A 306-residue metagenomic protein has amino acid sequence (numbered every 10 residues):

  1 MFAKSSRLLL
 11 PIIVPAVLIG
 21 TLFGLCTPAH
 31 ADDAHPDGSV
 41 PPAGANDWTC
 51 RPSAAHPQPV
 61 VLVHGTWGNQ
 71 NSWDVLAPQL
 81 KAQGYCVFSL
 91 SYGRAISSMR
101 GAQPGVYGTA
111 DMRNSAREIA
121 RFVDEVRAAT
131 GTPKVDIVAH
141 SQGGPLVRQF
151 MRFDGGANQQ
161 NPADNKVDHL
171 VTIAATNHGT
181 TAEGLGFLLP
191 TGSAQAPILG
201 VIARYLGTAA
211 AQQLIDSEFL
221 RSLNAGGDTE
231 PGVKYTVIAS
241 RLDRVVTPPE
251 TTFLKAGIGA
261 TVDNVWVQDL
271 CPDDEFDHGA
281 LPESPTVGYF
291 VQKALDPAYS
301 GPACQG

Functional and structural regions predicted by a protein language model:
M1-A31: Secretory targeting and sorting signals
D33-S39, N46, S53-K134, G192: Active-site catalytic motif of lipid deacylating hydrolases and related acyltransferases
P52-H56, L80-A82, A129-T130, V138-A139 (+4 more regions): Extracellular/periplasmic catalytic domains that process cell-envelope and extracellular macromolecules
H56, T66-W73, G108-A116, H140 (+4 more regions): Solvent-exposed, acidic/flexible segments
V61, F88, V171, T236-I238 (+1 more regions): Hydrophobic/aromatic beta-strand patches that form the interior of the parallel beta-sheet core in alpha/beta enzyme
H64, V87, G105, S115-L223: Serine-dependent carboxylesterase/thioesterase catalytic core of lipase-like alpha/beta-hydrolase/SGNH enzymes
M99-A102, G179-G186, T247-T251, F276: Short aromatic-enriched loop/helix-cap "lid" or pocket-rim segments at secondary-structure transitions that line
G192, D228-G306: C-terminal catalytic-base region of ester-bond hydrolases, centering on the histidine of the charge-relay
